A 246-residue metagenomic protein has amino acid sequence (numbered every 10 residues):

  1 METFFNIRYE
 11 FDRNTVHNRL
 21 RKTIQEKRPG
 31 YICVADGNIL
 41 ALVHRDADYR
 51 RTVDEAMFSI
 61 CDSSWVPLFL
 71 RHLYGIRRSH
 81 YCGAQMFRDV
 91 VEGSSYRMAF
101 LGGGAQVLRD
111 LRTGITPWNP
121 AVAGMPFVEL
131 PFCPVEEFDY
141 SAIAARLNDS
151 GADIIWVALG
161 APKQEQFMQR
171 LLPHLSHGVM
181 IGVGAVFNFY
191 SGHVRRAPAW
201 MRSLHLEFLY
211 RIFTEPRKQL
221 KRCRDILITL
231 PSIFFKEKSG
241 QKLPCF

Functional and structural regions predicted by a protein language model:
M1-S79, A84-Q85: N-terminal nucleotide/polyanion-binding subdomain common to many enzyme families
P29, Y96, L175-V179: A short helix->loop->beta-strand "cap" motif at the edges of active sites that frequently abuts
G37-I39, L159-Q164, V186-F187: Short glycine-rich anion-binding loops that position phosphate/pyrophosphate groups of nucleotides and phosphorylated
P67-L68, R196-F246: A transmembrane-helix-recognition feature enriched in membrane-embedded lipid enzymes and envelope glyco-/phospholipid
P67-R146, S150: Conserved beta-alpha
R112, E165-H174: Short Gly/Thr/Asp-enriched flexible loops that form oxyanion-binding sites at enzyme active sites
E129-V135, S176-T214: Short, flexible loop segments at boundaries between secondary-structure elements
L147, G151-A161, H177: Proline-aspartate-enriched helix->loop->beta-strand connector
